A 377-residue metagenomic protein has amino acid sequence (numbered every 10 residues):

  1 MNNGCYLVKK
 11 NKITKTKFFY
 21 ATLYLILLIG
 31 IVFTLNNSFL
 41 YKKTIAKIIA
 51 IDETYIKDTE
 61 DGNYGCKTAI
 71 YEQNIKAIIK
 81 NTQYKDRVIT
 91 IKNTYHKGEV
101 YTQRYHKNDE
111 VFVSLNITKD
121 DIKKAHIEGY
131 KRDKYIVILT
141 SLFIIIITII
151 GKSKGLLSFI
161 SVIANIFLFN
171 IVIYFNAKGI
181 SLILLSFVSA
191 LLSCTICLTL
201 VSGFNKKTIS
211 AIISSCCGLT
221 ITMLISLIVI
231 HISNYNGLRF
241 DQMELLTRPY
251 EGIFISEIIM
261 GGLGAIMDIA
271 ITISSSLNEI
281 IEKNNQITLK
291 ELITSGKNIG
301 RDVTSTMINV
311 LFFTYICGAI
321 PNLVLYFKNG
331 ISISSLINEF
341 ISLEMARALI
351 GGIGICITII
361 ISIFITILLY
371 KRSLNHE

Functional and structural regions predicted by a protein language model:
M1-I45: Hydrophobic secretory-pathway targeting helix
Y41-E72, E110-V111: Structural detector for short beta-strands of small beta-barrel domains
K92, K124-H126, N234-E244, I333-L336: Membrane-interface helix termini and inter-helical loops of multi-pass transporters
K97-D133: Extended, hydrophilic extramembrane loops/domains of integral membrane proteins
S141-I145, S153-G261, A265, I269: Transmembrane alpha-helical segments that form the functional core of multipass membrane systems
N165, L185, C217-T222, I255 (+5 more regions): Hydrophobic alpha-helical transmembrane segments of multipass membrane transporters and ion channels, focusing on
D268, L277-L323: Helical hairpin unit composed of two closely spaced alpha helices linked by a short loop
N298, D302-S305, T314-E377: Hydrophobic alpha-helical transmembrane segments of membrane transport and translocation systems, primarily multi-pass
